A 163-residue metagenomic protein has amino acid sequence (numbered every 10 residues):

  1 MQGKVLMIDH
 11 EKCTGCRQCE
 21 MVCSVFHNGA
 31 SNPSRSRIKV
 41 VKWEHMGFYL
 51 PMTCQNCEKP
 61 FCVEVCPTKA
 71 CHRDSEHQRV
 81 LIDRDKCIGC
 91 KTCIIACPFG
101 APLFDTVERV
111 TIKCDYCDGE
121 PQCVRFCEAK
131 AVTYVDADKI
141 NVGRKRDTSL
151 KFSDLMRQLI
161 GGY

Functional and structural regions predicted by a protein language model:
M1-C13, Q18-W43: N-terminal cysteine/histidine-rich coordination modules
G3, R35-S36, V41-T68, R84-Y163: Flanking helices and flexible, charged tails adjoining ferredoxin-like Fe-S electron-transfer domains in multi-subunit
A70-H72: Membrane-helix exit/interface motif
